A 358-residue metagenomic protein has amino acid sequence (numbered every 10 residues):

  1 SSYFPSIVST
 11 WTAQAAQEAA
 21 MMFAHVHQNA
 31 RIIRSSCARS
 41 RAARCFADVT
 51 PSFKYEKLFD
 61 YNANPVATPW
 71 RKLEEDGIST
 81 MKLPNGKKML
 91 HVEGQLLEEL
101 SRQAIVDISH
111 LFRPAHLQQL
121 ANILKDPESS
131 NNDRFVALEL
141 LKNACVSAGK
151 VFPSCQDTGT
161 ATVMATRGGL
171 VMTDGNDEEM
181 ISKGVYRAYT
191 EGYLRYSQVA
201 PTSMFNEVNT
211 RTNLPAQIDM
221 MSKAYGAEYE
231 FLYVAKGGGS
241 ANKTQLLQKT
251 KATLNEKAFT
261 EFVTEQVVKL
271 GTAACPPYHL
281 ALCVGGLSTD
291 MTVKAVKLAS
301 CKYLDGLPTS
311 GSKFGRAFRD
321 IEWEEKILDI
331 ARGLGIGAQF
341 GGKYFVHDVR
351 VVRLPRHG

Functional and structural regions predicted by a protein language model:
Y3-D48: N-terminal mitochondrial targeting presequence
A47-G358: Non-transmembrane, aqueous-exposed alpha-helical and coiled segments at domain scale
